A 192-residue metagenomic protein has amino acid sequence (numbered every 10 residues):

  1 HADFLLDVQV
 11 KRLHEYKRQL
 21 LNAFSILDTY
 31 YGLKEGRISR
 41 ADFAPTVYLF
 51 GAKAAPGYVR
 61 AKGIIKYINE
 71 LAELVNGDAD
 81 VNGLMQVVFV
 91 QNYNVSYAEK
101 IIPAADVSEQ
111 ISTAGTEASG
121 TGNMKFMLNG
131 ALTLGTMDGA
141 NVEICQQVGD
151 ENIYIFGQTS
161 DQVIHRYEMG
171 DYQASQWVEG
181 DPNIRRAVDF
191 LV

Functional and structural regions predicted by a protein language model:
H1-A2, G77-M124, I164-R166: Donor nucleotide-activated moiety binding/catalytic core segment of transferases that use nucleotide-activated donors
H1-A98: Long, K/E/R/D-enriched contiguous segments that form extended
F4, V10, A52, M85-Q86 (+3 more regions): Generic preference for well-ordered secondary structure
L20, F24-K34, A72-A79, E109-S112 (+4 more regions): A generic secondary-structure signal for well-formed alpha-helical elements
T46-Y48, M85-V87, V107, L132 (+1 more regions): Structural motif
P103-A104, I111-V192: Catalytic binding pocket for nucleotide-activated donors in carbohydrate/polymer assembly enzymes
